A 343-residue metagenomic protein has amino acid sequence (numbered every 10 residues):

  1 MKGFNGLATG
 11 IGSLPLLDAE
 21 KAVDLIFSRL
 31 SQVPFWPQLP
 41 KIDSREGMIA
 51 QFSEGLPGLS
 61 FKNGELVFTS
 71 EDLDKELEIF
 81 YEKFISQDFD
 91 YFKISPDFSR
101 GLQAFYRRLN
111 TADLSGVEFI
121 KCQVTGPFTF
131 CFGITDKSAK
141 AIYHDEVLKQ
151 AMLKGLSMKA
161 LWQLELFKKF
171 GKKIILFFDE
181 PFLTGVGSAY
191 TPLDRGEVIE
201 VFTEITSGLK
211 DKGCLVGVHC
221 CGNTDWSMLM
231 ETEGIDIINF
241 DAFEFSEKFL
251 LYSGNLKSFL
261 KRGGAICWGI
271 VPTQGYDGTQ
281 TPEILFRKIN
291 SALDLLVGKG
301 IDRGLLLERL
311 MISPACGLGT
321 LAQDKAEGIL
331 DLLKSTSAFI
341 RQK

Functional and structural regions predicted by a protein language model:
M1-H144, E231-I237, G264, E308 (+1 more regions): Alpha/beta catalytic barrel-like cores
K21-S28, R107, E200, S207 (+5 more regions): Charged/polar, solvent-exposed surface patches and flexible loops
F27, Y106-V117, E165-G171, K210-D211 (+3 more regions): Acidic (Asp/Glu)-rich catalytic clusters
G64, F84-I85, F128, L156 (+2 more regions): Bulky hydrophobic/aromatic packing residues
D90-R107, E146-L161, L285-L293: Glycine-rich anion/phosphate-binding loops
C122, A141, V147-G254, W268 (+2 more regions): Active-site loop segments of alpha/beta catalytic cores
T125, D179-P181, S313-C316: Glycine-rich beta-strand-to-loop/alpha-helix junction loops that act as flexible
D236-K343: Catalytic-face loop-and-helix region of soluble metabolic enzyme cores
